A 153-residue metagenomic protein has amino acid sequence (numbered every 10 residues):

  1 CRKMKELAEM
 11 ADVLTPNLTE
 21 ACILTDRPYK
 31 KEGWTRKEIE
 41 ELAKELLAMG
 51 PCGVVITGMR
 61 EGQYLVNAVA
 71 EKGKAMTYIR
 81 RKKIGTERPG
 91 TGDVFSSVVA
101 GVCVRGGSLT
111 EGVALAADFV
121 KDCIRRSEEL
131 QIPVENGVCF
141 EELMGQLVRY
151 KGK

Functional and structural regions predicted by a protein language model:
C1-M76: Conserved phosphate/ATP/ADP-binding segment of small-molecule kinases
E20, G58-G62, K82-G85, A116-K121: Glycine-rich beta-alpha junction loops
T25, C103-V104, I124: Hydrophobic residues in alpha-helical segments
A75-T77, V102-A116: Phosphate-handling active-site elements
M76-G90: Short pre-catalytic strand/loop immediately N-terminal to key active-site residues, enriched for Gly-Thr
T86-L109: Short, small-residue alpha-helix embedded
T110-K153: Charged C-terminal helix
